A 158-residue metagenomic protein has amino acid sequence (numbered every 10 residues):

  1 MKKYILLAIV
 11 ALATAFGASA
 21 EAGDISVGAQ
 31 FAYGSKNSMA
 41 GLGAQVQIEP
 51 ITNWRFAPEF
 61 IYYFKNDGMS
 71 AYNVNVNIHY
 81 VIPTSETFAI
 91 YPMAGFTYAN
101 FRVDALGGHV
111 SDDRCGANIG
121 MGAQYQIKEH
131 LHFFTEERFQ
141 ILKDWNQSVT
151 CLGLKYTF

Functional and structural regions predicted by a protein language model:
M1-D24: Cleavable N-terminal export/targeting peptides
E21-Y33, P92: Transmembrane beta-strand segments of Gram-negative outer membrane beta-barrel proteins
G23, S38-L42, S70-V74, D113-A117 (+1 more regions): Residues that define the transmembrane beta-barrel architecture of outer-membrane proteins
Q30-F31, Y62-F64, A105-H109, R138-Q140: Extracellular loop and loop/strand-boundary signature of outer-membrane beta-barrel proteins
Q30-R55: N-terminal targeting signals for Sec/Tat export/insertion, comprising classic cleavable signal peptides
S38, H130, L142-C151, Y156: Short glycine/proline-enriched turn or capping motifs at secondary-structure junctions
Q47-L106, R114, Y125-F133, K155-F158: Gram-negative (and chloroplast) outer-membrane scaffold detector with strong preference for beta-barrel transmembrane
Q124, R138-D144: Short, exposed beta-strand-loop hairpins at the edges of beta-sheets in extracellular/periplasmic proteins
